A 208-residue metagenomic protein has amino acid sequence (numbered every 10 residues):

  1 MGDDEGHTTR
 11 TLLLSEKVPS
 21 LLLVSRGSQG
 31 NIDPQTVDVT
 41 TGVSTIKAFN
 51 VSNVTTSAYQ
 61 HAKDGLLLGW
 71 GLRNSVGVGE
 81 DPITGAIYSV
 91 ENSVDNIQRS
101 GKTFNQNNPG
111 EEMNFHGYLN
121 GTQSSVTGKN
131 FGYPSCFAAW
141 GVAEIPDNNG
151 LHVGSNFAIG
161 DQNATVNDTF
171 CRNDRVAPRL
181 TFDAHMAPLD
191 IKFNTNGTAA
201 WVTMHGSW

Functional and structural regions predicted by a protein language model:
M1-E16: Asp-box/WD-like beta-propeller blade repeats and closely related beta-sheet repeat scaffolds
T9, S28-T36, T40-K63, W70-N74 (+1 more regions): Beta-propeller domain segments
V18-L22: Fungal eukaryote-biased detector of long internal structured cores
S25: A conserved catalytic-loop motif detector
